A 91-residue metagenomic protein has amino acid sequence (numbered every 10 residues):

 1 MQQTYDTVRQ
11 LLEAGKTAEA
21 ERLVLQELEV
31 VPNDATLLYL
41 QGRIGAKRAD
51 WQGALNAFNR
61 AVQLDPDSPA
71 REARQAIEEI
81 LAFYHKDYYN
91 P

Functional and structural regions predicted by a protein language model:
Q3, R71-P91: Terminal, low-structured helical/coil segments at or just beyond the last alpha-helical repeat
P32, D65-P66: Short coil turns that delineate tetratricopeptide repeat
